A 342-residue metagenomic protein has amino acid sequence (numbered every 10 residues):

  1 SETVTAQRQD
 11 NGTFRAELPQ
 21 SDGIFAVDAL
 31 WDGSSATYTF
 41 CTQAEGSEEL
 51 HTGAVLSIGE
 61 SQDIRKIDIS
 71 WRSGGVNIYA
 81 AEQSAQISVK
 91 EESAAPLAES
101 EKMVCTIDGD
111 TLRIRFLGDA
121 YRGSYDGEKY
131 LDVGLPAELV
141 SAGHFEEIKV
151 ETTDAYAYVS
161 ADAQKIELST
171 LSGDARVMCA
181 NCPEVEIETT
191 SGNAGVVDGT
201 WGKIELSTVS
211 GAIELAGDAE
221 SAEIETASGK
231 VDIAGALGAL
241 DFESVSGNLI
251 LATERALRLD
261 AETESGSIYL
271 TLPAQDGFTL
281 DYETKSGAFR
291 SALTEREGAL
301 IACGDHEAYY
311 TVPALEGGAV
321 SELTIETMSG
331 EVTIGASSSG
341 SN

Functional and structural regions predicted by a protein language model:
S1-N342: Intrinsically disordered, low-complexity terminal regions
